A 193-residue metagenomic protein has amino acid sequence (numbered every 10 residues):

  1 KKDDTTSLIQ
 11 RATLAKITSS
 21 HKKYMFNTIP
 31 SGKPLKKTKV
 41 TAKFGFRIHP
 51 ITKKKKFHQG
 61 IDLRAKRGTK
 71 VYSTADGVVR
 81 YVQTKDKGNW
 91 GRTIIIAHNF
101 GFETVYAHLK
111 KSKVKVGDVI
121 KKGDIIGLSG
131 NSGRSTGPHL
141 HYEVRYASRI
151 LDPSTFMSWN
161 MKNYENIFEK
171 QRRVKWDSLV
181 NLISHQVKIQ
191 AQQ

Functional and structural regions predicted by a protein language model:
K1-R47, K162-Q193: Polar/charged, compositionally biased leader and regulatory segments
S19-K22, T41-S73: Short glycine/threonine/proline-enriched tight-turn/helix- or strand-capping micro-motif at secondary-structure
K33, T38-A42, T69-V79, H108 (+1 more regions): Generic structural motif
V40, W90-H98, D118-K175: Conserved, short, structured surface segments that act as functional micro-motifs
A42-F44, R67, A75, H98-F100 (+2 more regions): A mature extracytoplasmic/lumenal domain signature
K43, V82-Q83, S112, S129-S132: Residue-level recognition of beta-strand microenvironments
G45-P50, V79, K85, I150: Active-site/binding-pocket entry motifs
K56-Q59, S73-V116, P138-H139, E143: Zn2+-dependent peptidoglycan hydrolase active-site motif and core
